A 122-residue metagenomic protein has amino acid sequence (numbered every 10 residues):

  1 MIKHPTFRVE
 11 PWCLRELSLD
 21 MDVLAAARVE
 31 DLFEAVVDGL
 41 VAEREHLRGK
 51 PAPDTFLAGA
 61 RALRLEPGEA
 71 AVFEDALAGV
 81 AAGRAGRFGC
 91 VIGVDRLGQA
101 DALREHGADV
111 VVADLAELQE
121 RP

Functional and structural regions predicted by a protein language model:
M1-W12: N-terminal low-complexity segments that are often proline-rich with Ser/Thr-Pro
E16-L17, M21-P122: Asp-based, Mg2+/Mn2+-dependent phosphohydrolase catalytic module
